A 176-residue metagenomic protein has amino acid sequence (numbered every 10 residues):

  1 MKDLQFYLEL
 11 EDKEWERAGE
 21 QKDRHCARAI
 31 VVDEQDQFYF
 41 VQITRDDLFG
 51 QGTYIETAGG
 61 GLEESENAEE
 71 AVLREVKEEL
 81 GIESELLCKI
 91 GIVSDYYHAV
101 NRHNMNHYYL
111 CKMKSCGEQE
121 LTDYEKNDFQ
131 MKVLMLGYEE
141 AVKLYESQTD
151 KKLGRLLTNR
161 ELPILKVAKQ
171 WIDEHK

Functional and structural regions predicted by a protein language model:
M1-R28, E34: Acidic, metal-coordinating catalytic segment for phosphate/diphosphate chemistry, firing primarily on the Nudix
Q21-K22, Q51-Y54, N101-M105, E125-Q130: A generic structural micro-feature
H25-A27, D36, M105-H107, M131: Change "...and in nucleic-acid phosphodiester-cleaving endonucleases..." to "...and in nucleic-acid processing enzymes
D33-D36, T44, K112-G117, Y138-E140: Short loop segments at secondary-structure junctions
Q37-E78: Conserved Nudix-box catalytic region and its N-terminal flanking loop in Nudix hydrolases and closely related
E83-G91: A short coil-to-beta-strand element that immediately follows conserved catalytic motifs
D95-E120, L134: Active-site-adjacent beta-strand/loop module that shapes the phosphate/pyrophosphate-binding cleft
E118-Q119, E125-K176: Nudix hydrolase/Nudix homology domain
